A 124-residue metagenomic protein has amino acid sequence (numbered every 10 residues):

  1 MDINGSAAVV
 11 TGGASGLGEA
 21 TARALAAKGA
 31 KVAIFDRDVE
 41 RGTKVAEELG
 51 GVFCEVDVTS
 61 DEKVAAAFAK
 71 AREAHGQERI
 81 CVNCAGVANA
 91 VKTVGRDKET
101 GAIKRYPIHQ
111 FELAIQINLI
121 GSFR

Functional and structural regions predicted by a protein language model:
D2-A33: Canonical Rossmann dinucleotide-binding motif of NAD(H)/NADP(H)-dependent dehydrogenases/reductases, specifically
V10-T11, N83-G86: Structural signature of the Rossmann-like NAD(P)-dependent dehydrogenase/reductase core
K28-K44: Conserved glycine-rich Rossmann-like NAD(P)H-binding loop of the short-chain dehydrogenase/reductase
V39-E40, V56-A69, I108: The beta1-alpha1 cofactor-binding region of Rossmann-like NAD(H)/NADP(H)-dependent oxidoreductases
E55, Q116: Conserved residues in the N-terminal Rossmann fold of short-chain dehydrogenase/reductase
K70-Q77: Glycine-rich phosphate-binding loop signature in dinucleotide/nucleotide-binding domains
A88-E112: Conserved mid-core segment of classical short-chain dehydrogenase/reductases
